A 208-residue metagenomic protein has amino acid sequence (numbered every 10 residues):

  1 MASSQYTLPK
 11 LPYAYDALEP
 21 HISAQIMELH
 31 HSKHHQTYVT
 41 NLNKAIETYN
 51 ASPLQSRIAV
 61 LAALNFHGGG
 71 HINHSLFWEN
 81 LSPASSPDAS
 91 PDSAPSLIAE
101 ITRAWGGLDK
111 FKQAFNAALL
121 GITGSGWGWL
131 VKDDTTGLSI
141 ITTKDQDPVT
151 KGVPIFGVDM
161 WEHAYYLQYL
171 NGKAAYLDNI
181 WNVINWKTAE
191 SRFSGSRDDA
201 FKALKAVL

Functional and structural regions predicted by a protein language model:
M1-L208: Feature for soluble, non-membrane regions of globular proteins
